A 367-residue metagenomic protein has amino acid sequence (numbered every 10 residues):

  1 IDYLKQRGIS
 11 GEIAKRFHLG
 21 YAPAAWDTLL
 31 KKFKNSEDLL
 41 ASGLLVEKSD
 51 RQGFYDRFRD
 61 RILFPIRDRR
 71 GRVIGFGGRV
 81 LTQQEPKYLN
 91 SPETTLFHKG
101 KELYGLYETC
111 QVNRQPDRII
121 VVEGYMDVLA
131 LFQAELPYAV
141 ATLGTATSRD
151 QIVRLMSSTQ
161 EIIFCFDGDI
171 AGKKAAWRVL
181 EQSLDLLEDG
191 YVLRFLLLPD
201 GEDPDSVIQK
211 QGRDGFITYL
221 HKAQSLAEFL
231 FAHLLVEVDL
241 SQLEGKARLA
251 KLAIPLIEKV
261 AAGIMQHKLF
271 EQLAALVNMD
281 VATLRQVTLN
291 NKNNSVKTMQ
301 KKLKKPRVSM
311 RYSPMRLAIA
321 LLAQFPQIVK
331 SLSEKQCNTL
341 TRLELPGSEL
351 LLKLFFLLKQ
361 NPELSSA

Functional and structural regions predicted by a protein language model:
I1-K15: Non-catalytic interaction/clamp surfaces of large macromolecular machines
A14-Y21, Q266, E271-M299: Terminal amphipathic helices with adjacent charged low-complexity linkers/tails
L19-P23, R57-R59, V122, D239-A250 (+5 more regions): Conserved phosphate/pyrophosphate-binding and hydrolysis machinery centered on Walker-type P-loop NTPases, extending
P23-S158, I162, A175-A176: Phosphate-handling DNA/RNA-contact segment within nucleic-acid enzymes
R57-R79, D205-G212, F216-T218, M279-T283 (+1 more regions): Structured, non-catalytic alpha/beta "coupling" segments that mediate domain-domain communication and provide generic
R114, T145-D200, V207-R213: Conserved catalytic cores of soluble enzyme domains, especially glycine-rich substrate-binding beta-alpha loops
G190-D280: C-terminal or mid-to-C-terminal helical accessory/interaction module adjacent to the motor/catalytic core
F229, N290-E363: Non-catalytic protein-protein interaction segments used by genome-maintenance enzymes to assemble and couple activities
